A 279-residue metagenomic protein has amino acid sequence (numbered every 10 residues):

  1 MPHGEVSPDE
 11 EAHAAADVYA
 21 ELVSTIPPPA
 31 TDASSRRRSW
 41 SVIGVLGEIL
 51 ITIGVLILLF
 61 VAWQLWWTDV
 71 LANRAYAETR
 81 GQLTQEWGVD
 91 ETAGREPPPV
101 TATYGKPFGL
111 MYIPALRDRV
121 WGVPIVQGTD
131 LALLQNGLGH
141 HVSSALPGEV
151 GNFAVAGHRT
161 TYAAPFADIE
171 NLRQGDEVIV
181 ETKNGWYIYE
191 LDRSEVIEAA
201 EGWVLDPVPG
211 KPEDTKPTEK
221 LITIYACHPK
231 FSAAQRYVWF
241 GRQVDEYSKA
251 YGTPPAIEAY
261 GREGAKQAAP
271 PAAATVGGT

Functional and structural regions predicted by a protein language model:
M1-I43: Terminal targeting segments of Actinobacterial cell-envelope proteins
R38-S39, G44-V45, L50-T279: Solvent-exposed, non-transmembrane regions of membrane-associated and secreted proteins
